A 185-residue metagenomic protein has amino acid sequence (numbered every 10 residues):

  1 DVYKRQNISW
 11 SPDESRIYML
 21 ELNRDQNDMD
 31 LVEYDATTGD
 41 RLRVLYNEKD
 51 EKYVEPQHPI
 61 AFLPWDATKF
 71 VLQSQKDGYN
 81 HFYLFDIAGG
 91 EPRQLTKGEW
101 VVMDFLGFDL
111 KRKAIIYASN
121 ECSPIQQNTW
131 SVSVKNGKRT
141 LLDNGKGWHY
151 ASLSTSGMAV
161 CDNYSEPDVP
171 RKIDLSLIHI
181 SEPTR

Functional and structural regions predicted by a protein language model:
V2-Y3, E182-T184: Short, small-residue-biased leader/transition segments that mark boundaries at the very start of proteins
K4-L22, D28-A36, R41, L45-Q73 (+3 more regions): Conserved beta-propeller blade repeats
Q26-V32, G78-Y83, P124-W130, V169-L175: Structural motif
A36-T38, D86-G90, S133-G137: Short loop/turn segments that connect beta-strands within beta-propeller blades
R41-V44, L175-L177, S181: Short, structured interface segments
R43-V44, E91-T96, K138-L142: A short beta-strand motif characteristic of beta-propeller blades
A159-D162, E166-V169, L177: Glycine/threonine-rich phosphate-binding loop and adjacent beta-strand/alpha-helix elements that clamp
